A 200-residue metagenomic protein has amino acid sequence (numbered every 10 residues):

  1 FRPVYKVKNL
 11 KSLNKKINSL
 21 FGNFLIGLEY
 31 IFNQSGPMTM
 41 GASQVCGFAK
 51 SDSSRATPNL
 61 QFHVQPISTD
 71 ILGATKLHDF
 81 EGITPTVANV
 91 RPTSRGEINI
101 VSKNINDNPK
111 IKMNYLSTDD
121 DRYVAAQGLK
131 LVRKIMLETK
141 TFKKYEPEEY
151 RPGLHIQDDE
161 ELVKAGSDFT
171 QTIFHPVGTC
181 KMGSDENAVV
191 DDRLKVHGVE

Functional and structural regions predicted by a protein language model:
F1-V4: Catalytic cores of eukaryotic secretory-pathway lumenal/extracellular enzymes that build and remodel glycoconjugates
V7, F21-E200: FAD-dependent oxidoreductase catalytic-site/capping-region signature
K11: Acyl-thioester-dependent acyl-group transfer interface
N14-F21: A short, charged, and often flexible helix/loop element on the N-terminal side of the glycosyltransferase catalytic
